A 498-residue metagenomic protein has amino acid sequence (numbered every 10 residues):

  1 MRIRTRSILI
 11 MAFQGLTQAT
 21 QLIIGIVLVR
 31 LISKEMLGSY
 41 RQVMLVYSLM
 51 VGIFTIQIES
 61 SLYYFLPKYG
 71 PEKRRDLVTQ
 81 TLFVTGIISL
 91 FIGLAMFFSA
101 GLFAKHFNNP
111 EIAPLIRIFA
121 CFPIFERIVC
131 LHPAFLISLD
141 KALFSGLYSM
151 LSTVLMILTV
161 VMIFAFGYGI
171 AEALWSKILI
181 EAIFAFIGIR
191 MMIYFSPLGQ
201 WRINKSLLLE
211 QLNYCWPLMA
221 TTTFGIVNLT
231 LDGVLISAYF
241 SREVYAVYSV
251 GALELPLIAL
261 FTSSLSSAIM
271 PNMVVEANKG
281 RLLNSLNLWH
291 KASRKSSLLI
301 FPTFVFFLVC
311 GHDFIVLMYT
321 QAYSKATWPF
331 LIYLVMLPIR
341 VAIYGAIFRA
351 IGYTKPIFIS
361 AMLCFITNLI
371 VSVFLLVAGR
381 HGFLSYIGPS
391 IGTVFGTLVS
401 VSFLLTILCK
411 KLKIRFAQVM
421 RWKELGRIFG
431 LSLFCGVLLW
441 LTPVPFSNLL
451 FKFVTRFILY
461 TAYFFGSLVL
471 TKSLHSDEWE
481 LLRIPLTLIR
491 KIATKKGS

Functional and structural regions predicted by a protein language model:
M1-I3, I170-L174, G188-L229, A268 (+3 more regions): Interhelical loop/hinge segments that connect adjacent transmembrane helices in multipass membrane
M1-L22, P71, R75-T79, L143 (+4 more regions): N-terminal membrane topogenesis motif
R2-E59, I88-F97, R117, F122 (+6 more regions): Signature of the first transmembrane helix
R4, F65, F125-Y148, A171 (+1 more regions): Membrane-interface junctions at transmembrane-helix termini in multi-pass inner-membrane proteins
Q21, T55-G70, I137-S138, P197 (+3 more regions): Helix-loop junctions and terminal segments of transmembrane helices in multi-pass membrane transport/translocation
L22-L37, A104-H106, I226-L257, N272-E276 (+3 more regions): Helix-terminus/linker motif at the lipid-water interface of multi-pass membrane proteins
V29-L37, L139-L143, V154-F186, T354-F358 (+5 more regions): Membrane-interface helix-loop junctions in multi-pass transport and translocation proteins
C364-T367, R421-S476, T494: Transmembrane alpha-helical segments of multi-pass transport proteins
